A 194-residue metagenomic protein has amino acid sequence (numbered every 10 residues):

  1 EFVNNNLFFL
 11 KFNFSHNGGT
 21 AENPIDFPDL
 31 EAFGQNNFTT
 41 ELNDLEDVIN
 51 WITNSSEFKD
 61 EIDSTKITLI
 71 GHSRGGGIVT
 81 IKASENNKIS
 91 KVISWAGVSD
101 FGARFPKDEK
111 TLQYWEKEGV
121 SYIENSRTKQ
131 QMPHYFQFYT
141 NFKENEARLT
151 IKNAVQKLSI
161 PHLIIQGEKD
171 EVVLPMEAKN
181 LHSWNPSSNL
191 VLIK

Functional and structural regions predicted by a protein language model:
F2-P28: Conserved alpha/beta-hydrolase
E31-D60: Alpha/beta-hydrolase active-site loop
N50-L112: Primarily recognizes the serine-hydrolase "nucleophile elbow" in alpha/beta-hydrolase and SGNH/GDSL folds
P106-N125: A catalytic-pocket lid/entrance helix-loop region that shapes and gates access to the active site across common
Y135-A154: Active-site nucleophile elbow and catalytic-triad environment of alpha/beta-hydrolase enzymes
K157-S159, I164-Q166, D170: Short beta-strand/loop motif that positions the catalytic acidic residue of the alpha/beta-hydrolase fold
E171-E177: Conserved alpha/beta-hydrolase "acid-adjacent" motif
S183-K194: Catalytic histidine neighborhood in serine/cysteine hydrolases with alpha/beta-hydrolase-type architecture
